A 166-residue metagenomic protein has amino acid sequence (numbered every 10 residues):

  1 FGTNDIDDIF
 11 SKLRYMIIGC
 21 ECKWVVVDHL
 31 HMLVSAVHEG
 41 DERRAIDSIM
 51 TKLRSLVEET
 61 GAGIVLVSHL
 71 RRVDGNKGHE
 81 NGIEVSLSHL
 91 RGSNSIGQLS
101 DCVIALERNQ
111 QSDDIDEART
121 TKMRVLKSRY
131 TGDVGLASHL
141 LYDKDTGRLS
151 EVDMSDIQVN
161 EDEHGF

Functional and structural regions predicted by a protein language model:
T3-V25, G40, T51-G61, R72-F166: C-terminal regions of RecA-like/P-loop NTPase motor modules
H29: Walker B catalytic acidic pair
M32-L33, V73: Active-site loop signature of alpha/beta-hydrolase-fold enzymes
V34-D41: Conserved ATPase-coupling elements of RecA-like P-loop NTPase cores
I46-I49: …and closely analogous acidic/polar surface helices at protein-protein or active-site interfaces in A-domain-like
